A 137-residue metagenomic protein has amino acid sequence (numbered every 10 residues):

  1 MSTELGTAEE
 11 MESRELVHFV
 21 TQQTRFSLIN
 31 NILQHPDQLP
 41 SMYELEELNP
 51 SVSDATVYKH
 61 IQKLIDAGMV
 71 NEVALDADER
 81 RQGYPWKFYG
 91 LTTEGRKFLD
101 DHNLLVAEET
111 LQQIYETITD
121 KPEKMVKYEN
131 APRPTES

Functional and structural regions predicted by a protein language model:
S2-N30: Short alpha-helical segments that sit at the start of domains
V17-T24, L75-D101: Short, cationic-aromatic polyanion-contact patches
Q38-L48: Short acidic, hydrophobic short linear motifs in intrinsically disordered regions
L39, V70-N71, G90: Short beta-strand(s) of the beta-wing in winged-helix/HTH DNA-binding folds
V52-Y58: Short coil turns linking two alpha-helices in DNA-binding domains
Y58-Q62, R80: Short, hydrophobic-biased segments on the C-terminal half of alpha helices that form "recognition helices"
I65-A77: A short, conserved structural fragment
T93-S137: Amphipathic alpha-helical dimerization/coiled-coil segments that flank or bridge DNA-binding/regulatory modules
